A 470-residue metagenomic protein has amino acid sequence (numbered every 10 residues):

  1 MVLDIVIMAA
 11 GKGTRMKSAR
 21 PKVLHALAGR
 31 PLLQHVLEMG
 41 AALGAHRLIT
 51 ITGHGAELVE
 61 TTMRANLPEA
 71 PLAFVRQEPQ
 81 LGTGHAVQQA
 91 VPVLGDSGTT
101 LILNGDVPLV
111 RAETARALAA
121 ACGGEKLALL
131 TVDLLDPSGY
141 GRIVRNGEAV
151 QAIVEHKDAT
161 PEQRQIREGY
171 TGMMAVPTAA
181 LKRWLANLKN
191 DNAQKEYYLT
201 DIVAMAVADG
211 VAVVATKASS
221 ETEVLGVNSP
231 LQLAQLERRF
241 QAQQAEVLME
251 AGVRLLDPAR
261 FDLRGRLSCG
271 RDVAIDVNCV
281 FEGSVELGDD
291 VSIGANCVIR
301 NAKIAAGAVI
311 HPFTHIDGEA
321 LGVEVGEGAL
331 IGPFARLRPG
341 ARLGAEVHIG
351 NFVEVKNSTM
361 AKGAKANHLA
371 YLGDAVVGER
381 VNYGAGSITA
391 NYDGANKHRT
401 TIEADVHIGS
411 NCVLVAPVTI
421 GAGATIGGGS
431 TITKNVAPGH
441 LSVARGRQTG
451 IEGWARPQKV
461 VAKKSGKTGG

Functional and structural regions predicted by a protein language model:
M1-S18: N-terminal nucleotide-binding beta1-loop-alpha1 segment
V2-D4, R30-A120, K463: Conserved N-terminal catalytic core of the sugar/cofactor nucleotidyltransferase
A9, T52, N104, T131-V132: Short beta-strand/turn micro-motifs composed of small residues that flank or help shape donor/cofactor-binding pockets
A19-H35: Short catalytic helix/loop segments, enriched in acidic residues and glycine and frequently bearing histidine
E57, V110-A193, T200, V211: Conserved core of the sugar-phosphate nucleotidyltransferase
R167-G270: Conserved alpha/beta core of the MobA/IspD/sugar-nucleotide pyrophosphorylase nucleotidyltransferase superfamily
G265-A302, A306-V309: Phosphate-binding active sites in nucleotide-utilizing proteins
N301, G307-G470: Glycine-rich hexapeptide-repeat left-handed beta-helix
